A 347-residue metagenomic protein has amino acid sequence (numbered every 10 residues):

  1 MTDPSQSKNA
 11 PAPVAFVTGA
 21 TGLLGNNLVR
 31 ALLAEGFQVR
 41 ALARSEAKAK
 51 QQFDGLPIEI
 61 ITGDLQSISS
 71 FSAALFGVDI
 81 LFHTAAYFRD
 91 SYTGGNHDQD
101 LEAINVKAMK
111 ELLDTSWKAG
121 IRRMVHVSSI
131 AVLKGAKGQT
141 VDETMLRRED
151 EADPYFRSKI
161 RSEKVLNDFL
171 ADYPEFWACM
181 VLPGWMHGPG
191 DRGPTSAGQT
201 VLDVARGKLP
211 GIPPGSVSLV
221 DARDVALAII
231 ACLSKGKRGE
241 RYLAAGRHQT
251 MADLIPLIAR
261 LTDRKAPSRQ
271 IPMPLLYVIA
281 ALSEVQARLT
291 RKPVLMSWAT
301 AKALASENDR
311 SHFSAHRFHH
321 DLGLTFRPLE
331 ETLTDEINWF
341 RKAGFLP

Functional and structural regions predicted by a protein language model:
P13-E35: N-terminal Rossmann NAD(P)H-binding glycine-rich loop of SDR-like oxidoreductase domains
D54-K107, T115: NAD(P)H-binding glycine-rich loop region in Rossmannoid oxidoreductase-like domains and their noncatalytic homologs
H83, Y87, D98-Q99, A103-Y155: Conserved Rossmann-fold NAD(P)-dependent oxidoreductase catalytic core, especially the SDR/UDP-sugar
T93, R147-D150, Q199-V220, D224: A conserved pocket-lining segment of Rossmann-fold NAD(P)-dependent short-chain dehydrogenase/reductase
E111, S196, P213-S234, E240: Substrate-positioning beta->alpha
A152-C179: Active-site Tyr-X1-5-Lys
P174-F176, G188-Q199, C232-Y242, R264-A266: Glycine/proline-rich active-site loop of Rossmann-fold NAD(P)-dependent oxidoreductases
A228-W298, A315, D321, P328-P347: Mid/C-terminal beta-alpha module of Rossmann-like enzyme folds, strongest in SDR-family dehydrogenases/epimerases
